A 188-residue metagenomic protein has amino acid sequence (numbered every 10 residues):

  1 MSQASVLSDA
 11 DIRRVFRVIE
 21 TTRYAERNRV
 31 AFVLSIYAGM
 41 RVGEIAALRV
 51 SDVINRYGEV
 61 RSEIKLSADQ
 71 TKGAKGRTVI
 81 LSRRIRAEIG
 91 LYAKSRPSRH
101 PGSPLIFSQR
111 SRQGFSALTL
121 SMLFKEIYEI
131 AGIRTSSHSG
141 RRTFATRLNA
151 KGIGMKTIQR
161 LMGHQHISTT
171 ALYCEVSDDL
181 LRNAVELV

Functional and structural regions predicted by a protein language model:
M1-V188: Conserved catalytic core of the tyrosine transesterase superfamily
